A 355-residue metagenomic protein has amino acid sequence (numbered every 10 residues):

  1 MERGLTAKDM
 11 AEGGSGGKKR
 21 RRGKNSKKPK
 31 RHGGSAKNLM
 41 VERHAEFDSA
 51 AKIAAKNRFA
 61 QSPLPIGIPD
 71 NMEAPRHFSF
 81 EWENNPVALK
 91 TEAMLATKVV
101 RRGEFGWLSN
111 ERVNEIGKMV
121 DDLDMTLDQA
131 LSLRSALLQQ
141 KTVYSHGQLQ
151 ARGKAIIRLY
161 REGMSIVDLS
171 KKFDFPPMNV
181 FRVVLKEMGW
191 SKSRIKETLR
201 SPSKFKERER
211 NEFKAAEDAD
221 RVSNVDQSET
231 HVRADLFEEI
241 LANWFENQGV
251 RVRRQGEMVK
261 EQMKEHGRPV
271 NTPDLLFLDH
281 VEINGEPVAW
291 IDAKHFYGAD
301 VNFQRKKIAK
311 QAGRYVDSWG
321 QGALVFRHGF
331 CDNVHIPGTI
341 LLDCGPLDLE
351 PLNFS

Functional and structural regions predicted by a protein language model:
E2-F213: Nuclease-adjacent, charged terminal/linker segments that flank catalytic cores
S109-V113, M258, P269-V270: Catalytic phosphate/metal-binding cores of nucleic-acid and nucleotide-processing enzymes, i.e., regions that mediate
R210-K260: Acidic-basic catalytic patches of nuclease active cores, encompassing PD-(D/E)XK and other metal-cofactor nuclease
Q227-T230, Q262-G267, A299-K306: Short, flexible/disordered intra-domain loops and linkers
L241, F245, P273-A299: Conserved catalytic cores of phosphodiester-cleaving nucleases, focusing on short active-site segments
Y297-R314, S318-W319: Mg2+/Mn2+-dependent nuclease catalytic core
Q321-R327: Short, hydrophobic beta-strand segments that form beta-sheet elements in well-ordered domains
H328-S355: Domain-level recognition of nuclease-like catalytic cores that cleave nucleotide substrates
